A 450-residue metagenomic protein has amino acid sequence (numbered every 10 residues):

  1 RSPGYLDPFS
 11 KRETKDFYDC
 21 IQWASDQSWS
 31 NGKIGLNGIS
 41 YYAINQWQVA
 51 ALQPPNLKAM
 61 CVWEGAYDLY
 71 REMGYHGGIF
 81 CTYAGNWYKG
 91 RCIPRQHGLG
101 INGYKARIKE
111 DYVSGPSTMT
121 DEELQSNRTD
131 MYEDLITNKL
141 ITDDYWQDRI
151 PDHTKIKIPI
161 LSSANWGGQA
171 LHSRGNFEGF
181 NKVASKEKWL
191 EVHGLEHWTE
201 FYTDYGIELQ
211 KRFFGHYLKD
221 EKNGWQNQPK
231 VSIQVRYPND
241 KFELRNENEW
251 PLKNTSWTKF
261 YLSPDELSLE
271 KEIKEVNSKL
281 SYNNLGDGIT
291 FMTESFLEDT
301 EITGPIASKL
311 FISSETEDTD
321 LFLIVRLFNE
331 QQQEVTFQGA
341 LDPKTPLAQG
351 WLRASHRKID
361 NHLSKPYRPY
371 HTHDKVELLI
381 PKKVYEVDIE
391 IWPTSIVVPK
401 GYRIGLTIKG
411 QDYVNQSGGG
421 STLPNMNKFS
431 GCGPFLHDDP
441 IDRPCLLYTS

Functional and structural regions predicted by a protein language model:
R1-S25, Y413: Cap/lid segment of the alpha/beta-hydrolase catalytic domain
W29-S40: Alpha/beta-hydrolase fold nucleophile elbow
I39-Q48: Glycine-rich nucleophile elbow surrounding the catalytic serine of serine-hydrolase chemistry
A51-K155: Accessory cap/linker subdomain of secreted extracellular hydrolases
S162-A164: Short beta-strand/loop motif that positions the catalytic acidic residue of the alpha/beta-hydrolase fold
Q169-G175: Conserved alpha/beta-hydrolase "acid-adjacent" motif
A184-H197: Catalytic histidine neighborhood in serine/cysteine hydrolases with alpha/beta-hydrolase-type architecture
G206-I207, L218-S450: Glycine/threonine-rich phosphate-binding loop and adjacent beta-strand/alpha-helix elements that clamp
